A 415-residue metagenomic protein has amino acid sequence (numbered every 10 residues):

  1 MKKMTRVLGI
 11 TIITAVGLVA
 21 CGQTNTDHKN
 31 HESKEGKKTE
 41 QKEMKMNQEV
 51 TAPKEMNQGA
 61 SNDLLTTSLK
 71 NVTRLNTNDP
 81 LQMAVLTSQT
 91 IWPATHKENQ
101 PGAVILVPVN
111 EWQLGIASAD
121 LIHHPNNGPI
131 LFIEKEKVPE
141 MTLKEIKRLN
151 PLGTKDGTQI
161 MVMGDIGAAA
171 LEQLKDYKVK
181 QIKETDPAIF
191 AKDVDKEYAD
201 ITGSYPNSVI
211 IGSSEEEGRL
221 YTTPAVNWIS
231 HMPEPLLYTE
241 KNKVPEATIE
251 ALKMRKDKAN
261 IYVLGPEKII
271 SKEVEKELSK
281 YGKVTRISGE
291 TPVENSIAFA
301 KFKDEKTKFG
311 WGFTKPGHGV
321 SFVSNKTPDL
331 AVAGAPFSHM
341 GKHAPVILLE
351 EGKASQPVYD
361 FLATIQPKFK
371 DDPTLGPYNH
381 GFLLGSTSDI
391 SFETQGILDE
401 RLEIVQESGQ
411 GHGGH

Functional and structural regions predicted by a protein language model:
M1-G9: Bacterial Sec-dependent N-terminal signal peptides
G17-A20: C-terminal motif of bacterial Sec signal peptides marking the signal peptidase cleavage site
Q23-H415: Extracellular glycan-binding segments that recognize GlcNAc-based cell-wall polysaccharides
